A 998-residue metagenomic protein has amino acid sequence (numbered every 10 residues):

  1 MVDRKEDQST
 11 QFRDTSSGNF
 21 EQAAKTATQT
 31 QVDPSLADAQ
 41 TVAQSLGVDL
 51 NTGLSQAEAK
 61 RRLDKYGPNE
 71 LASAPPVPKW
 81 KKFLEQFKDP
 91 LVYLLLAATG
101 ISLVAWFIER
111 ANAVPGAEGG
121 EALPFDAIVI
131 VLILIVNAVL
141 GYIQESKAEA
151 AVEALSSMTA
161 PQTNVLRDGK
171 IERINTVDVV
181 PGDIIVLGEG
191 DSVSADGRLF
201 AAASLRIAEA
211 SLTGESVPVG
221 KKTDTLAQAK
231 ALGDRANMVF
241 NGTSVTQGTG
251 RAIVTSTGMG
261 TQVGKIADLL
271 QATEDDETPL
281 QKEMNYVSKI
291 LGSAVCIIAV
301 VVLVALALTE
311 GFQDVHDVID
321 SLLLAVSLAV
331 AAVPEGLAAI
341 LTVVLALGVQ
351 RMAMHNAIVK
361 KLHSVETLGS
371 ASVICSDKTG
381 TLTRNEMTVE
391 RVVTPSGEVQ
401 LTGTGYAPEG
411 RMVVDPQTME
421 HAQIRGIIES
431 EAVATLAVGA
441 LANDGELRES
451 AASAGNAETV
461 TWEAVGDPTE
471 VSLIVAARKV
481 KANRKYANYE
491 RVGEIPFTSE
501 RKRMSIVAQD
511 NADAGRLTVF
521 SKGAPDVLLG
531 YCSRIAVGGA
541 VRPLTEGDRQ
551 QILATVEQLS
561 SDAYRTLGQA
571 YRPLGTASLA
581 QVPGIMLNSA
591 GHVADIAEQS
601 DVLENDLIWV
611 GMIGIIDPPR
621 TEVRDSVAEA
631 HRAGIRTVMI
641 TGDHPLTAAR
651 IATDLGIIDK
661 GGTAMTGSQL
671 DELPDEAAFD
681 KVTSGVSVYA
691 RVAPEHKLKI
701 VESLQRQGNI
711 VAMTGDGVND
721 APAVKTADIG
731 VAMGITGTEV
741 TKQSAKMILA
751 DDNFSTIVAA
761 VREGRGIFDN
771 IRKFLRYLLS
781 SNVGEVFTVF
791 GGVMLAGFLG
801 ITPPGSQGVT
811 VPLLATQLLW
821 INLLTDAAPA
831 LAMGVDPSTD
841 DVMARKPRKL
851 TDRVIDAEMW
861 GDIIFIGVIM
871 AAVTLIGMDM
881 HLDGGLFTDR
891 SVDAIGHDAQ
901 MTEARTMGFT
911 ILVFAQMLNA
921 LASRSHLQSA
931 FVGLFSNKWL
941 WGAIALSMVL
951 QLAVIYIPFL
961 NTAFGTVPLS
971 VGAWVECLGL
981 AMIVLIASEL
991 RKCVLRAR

Functional and structural regions predicted by a protein language model:
V2-P847, V854-I855, V868, F909 (+1 more regions): Conserved cytosolic headpiece of P-type ATPases
A111, D862-G877: Alpha-helical transmembrane segments of multi-pass integral membrane proteins
V302, G834, A871-D883: Transmembrane alpha-helix/helix-exit interface in multi-pass inner-membrane proteins
M794-L814, M880-E903: Helix-coil boundary and interhelical linker segments in multi-pass alpha-helical membrane proteins
T825, R905-A920: Generic alpha-helical transmembrane segments
L850-I869, I895-M907: Membrane-water interface at loop-to-transmembrane-helix junctions
S923: A C-terminal functional module that forms or caps the active site or interfaces directly with catalytic machinery
